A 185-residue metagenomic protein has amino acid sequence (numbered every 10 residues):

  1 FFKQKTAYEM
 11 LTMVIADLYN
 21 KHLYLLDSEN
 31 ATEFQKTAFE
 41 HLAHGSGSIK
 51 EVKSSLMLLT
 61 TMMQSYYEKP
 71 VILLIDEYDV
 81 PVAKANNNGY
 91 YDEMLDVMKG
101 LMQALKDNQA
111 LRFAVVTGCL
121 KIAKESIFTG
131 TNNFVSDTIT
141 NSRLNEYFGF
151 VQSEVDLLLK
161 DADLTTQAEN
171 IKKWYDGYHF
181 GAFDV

Functional and structural regions predicted by a protein language model:
F1-M13: Positively charged, low-complexity/disordered segments
L11, N87-E93, K121, S126-R143: Short secondary-structure boundary/capping segments
L11-V71: P-loop NTPase nucleotide-binding core
L58-Q64, E93-R112: Substrate-engagement module of ASCE P-loop NTPases
Y67-Y91: Conserved P-loop NTPase "ATPase switch" module shared by AAA+ and STAND
I72-D76, R112-C119: Structural recognition of the conserved hydrophobic beta-strand(s) that form the central parallel beta-sheet of P-loop
V80-A83, D107, I122: Residues immediately C-terminal
S126-T129, D137-V185: Amphipathic alpha-helical segments of the small helical/lid subdomains adjacent to P-loop NTPase cores
